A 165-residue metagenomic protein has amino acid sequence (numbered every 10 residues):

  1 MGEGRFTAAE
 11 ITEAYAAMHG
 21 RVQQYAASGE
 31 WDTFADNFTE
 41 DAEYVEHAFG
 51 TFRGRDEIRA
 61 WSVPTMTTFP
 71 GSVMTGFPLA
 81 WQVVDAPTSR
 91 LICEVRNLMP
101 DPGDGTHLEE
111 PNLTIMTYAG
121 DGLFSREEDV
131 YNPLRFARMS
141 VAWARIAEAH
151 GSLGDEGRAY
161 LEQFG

Functional and structural regions predicted by a protein language model:
M1-A9, M66-G165: A beta-strand edge to alpha-helix "cap/lid" segment located at domain peripheries
M1-D36, G157-G165: Short, low-complexity N-terminal intrinsically disordered segments enriched in polar/charged residues
Y15-V22, A26, F38, I58 (+4 more regions): Hydrophobic alpha-helical core bundles mediating ligand binding, dimerization, or RNAP-core interactions
W31-L91: A solvent-exposed, acidic/Ser-Thr-rich amphipathic alpha-helical stretch
